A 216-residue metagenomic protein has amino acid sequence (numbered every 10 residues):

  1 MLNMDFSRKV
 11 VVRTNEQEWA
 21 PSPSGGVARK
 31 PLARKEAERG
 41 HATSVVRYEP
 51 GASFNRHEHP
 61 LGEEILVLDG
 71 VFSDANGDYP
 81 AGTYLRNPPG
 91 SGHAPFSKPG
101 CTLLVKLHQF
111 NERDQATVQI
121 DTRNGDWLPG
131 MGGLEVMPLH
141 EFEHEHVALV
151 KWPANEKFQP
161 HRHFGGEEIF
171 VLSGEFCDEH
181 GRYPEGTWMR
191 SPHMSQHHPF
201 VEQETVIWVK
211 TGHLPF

Functional and structural regions predicted by a protein language model:
M1-E38, G100-H144: A short, N-terminal "cap"/entry segment at the start of jelly-roll beta-barrel domains of the cupin/DSBH fold
V27, D78, P89-R113, H193-F216: Ligand-binding loop in jelly-roll beta-barrel domains
V27-P31, E38-H57, G62-F72: The feature marks the first
P50, H59-D74, H163-E179, E185: Glycine- and acidic-residue-biased ligand/ion/polar-headgroup-sensing regions
S53, Y84, T102, K157 (+2 more regions): Residue-level marker of beta-strand positions
D74-G92, D178-H197: Short acidic-glycine-tyrosine-enriched beta hairpin
T122, L128-S173, D178: Surface-exposed interaction/gating patches
